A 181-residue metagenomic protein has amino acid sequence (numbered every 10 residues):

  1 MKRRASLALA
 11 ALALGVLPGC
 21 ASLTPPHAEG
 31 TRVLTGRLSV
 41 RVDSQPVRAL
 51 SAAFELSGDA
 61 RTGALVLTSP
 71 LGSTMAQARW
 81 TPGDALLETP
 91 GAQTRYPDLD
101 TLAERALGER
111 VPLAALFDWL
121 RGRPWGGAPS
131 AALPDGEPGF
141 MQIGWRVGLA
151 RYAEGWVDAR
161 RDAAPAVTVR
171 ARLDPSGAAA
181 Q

Functional and structural regions predicted by a protein language model:
R3-L12: N-terminal export leaders
L14-T35: Bacterial Sec signal peptide processing site at the extreme N-terminus
A21-P25, T94-D98, E104-Q181: Mature, soluble, non-transmembrane domains
L34-M75: Post-signal-peptide N-terminal segment of Sec-exported extracytoplasmic proteins
T35-D43, P90, L99, L107 (+1 more regions): Charge-rich amphipathic alpha-helical interaction elements
V40-S44, L67-S69, T89-G91, A159-A164: Short acidic, glycine-rich loop/turn motifs
A53-E55, M75-R79, R146-L149, R170: Short, surface-exposed charged micro-motifs
T62-L113: An acidic-aromatic
